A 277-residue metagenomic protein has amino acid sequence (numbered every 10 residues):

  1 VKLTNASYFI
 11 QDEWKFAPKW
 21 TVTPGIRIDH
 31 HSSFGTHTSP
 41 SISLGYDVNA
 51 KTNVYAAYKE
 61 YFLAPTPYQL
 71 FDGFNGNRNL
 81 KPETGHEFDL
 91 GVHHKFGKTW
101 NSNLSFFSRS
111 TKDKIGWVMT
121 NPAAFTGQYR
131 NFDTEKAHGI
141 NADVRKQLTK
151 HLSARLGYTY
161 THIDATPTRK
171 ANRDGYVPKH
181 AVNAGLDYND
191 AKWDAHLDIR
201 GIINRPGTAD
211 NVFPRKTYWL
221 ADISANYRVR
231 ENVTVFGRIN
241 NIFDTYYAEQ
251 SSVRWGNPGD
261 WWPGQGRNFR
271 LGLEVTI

Functional and structural regions predicted by a protein language model:
V1-H31, S39-S41, K59, H151-Y158: Surface-exposed extracellular loop regions of Gram-negative outer-membrane beta-barrel proteins
L3, N53, E60-K112, V118-Q147 (+3 more regions): Outer-membrane beta-barrel signature, preferentially recognizing the C-terminal barrel domain of Gram-negative
I10-D12, I42-Y46, L90-H94, A142-K146 (+5 more regions): Residues on the lipid-exposed face of transmembrane beta-strands in outer-membrane beta-barrel proteins
K15-V22, S108-S110, R130-A209, F243: Gram-negative outer-membrane beta-barrel transporters
K19-V22, K51-V54, K98-S102, H151-A154 (+3 more regions): Repeated loop/turn-to-beta-strand initiation elements of outer-membrane beta-barrel proteins
P24-I28, A56-E60, Q69, L104-S108 (+3 more regions): Transmembrane beta-barrel strands of outer-membrane/channel proteins
F34-P40, P67-G73, K114-A123, T161-R173 (+2 more regions): Outer-membrane beta-barrel translocator domains and adjoining extracellular loop/strand segments of Gram-negative
K112, P206, N226-I277: C-terminal beta-signal and adjacent terminal beta-strands/loops of Gram-negative outer-membrane beta-barrel proteins
